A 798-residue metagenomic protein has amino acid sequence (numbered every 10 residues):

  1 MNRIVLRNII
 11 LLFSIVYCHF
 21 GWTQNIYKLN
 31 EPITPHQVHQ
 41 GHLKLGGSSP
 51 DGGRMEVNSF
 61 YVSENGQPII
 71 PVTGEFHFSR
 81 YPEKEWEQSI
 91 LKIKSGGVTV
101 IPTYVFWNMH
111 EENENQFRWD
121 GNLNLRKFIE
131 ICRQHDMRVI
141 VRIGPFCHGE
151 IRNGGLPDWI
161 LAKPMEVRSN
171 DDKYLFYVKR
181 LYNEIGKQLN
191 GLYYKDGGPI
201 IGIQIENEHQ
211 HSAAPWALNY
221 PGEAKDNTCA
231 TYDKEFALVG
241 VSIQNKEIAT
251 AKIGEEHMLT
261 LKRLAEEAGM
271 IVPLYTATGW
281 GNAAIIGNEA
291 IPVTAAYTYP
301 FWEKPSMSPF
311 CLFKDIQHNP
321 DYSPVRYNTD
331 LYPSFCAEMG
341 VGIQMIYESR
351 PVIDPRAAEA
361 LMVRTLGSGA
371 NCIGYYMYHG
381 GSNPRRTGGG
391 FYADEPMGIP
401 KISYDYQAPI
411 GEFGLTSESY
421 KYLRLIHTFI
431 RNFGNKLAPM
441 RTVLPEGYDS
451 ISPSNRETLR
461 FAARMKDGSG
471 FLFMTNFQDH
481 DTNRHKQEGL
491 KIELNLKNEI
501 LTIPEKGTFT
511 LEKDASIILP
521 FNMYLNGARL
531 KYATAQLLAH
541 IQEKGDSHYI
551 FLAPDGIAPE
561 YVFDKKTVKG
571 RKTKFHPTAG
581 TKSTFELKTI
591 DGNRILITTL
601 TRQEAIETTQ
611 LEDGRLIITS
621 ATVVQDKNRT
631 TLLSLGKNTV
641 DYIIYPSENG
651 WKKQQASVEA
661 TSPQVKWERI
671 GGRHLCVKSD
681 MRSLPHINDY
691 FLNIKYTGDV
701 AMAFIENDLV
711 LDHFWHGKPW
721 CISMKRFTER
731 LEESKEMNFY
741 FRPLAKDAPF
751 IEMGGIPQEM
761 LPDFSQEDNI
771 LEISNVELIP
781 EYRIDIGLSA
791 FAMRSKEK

Functional and structural regions predicted by a protein language model:
M1-N25: Bacterial Sec-dependent N-terminal signal peptides
Q24-V100, E767-P780, I784, S789-S795: N-terminal carbohydrate-binding accessory modules
Q40-L43, G47, V141, F146-N153 (+2 more regions): Substrate-binding/catalytic cleft of secreted carbohydrate-active enzymes, primarily glycoside hydrolases
N65, D564-K565, K569, F704-V710: Short strand-turn-strand beta-turns centered on an Asx-Gly dipeptide
W86-G154, D158-W159, K262-E266: Aromatic-lined substrate-binding rim segments of carbohydrate-active enzymes
K163, L175-L189, D196-Q204, H209-H211 (+8 more regions): Carbohydrate-binding surfaces of carbohydrate-active enzymes
D591-N593, P743-I751: Short acidic/polar inter-strand loop motif in beta-rich domains
S683-E706, F714, F739: Aromatic-lined ligand-binding clefts that engage carbohydrates, nucleic acids, or primary amines
